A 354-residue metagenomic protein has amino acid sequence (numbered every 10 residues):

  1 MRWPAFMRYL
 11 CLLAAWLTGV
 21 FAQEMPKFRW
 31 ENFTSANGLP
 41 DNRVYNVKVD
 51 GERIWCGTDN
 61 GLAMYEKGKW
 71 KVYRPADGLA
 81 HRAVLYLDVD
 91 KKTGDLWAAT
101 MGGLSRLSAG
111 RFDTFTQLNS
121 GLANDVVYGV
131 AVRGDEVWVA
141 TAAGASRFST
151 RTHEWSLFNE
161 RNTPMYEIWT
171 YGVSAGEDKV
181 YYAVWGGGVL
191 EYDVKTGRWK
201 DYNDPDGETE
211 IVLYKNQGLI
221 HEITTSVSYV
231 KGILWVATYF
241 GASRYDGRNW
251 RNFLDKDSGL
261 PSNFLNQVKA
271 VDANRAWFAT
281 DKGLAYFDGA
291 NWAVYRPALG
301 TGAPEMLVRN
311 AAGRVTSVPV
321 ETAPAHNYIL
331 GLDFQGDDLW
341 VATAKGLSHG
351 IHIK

Functional and structural regions predicted by a protein language model:
W3, Y9-C11, F21-K354: Carboxylate-rich, polar loop motifs that coordinate divalent cations or form catalytic acidic clusters
L17-G19: N-terminal signal peptide c-region/cleavage motif recognized by signal peptidases
